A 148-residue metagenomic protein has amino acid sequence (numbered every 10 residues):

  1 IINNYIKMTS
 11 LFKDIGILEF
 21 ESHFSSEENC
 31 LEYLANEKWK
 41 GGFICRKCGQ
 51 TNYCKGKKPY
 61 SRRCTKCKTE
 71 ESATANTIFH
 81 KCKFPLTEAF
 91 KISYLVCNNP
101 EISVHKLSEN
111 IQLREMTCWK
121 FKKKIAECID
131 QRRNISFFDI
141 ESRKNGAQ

Functional and structural regions predicted by a protein language model:
I2-Q148: Residue-level recognition of single "structural anchor" positions that define or cap local secondary structure
